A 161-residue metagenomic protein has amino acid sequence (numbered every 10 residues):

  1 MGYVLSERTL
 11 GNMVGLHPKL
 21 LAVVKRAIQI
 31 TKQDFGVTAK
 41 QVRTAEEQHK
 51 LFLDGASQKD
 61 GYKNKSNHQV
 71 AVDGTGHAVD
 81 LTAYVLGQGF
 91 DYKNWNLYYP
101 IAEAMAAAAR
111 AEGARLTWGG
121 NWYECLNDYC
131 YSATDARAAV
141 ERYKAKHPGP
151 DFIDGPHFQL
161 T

Functional and structural regions predicted by a protein language model:
M1-K40: Active-site acidic/histidine clusters and adjacent loop/turn architecture that either coordinate catalytic ions
T9-V14, E46-S57, Y131-R137: Short linear motifs at secondary-structure transitions and domain/linker junctions
P18, A22, E46, G76 (+1 more regions): Short, well-structured alpha-helical interface segments that form or flank functional binding sites
K25-Q58, A111, Y123: Extended, low-complexity, intrinsically disordered C-terminal regulatory tails of eukaryotic serine/threonine kinases
G55-N67: Cytochrome P450 catalytic domain signature, combining two hallmark sequence patches
K65-T161: Catalytic cores and adjacent binding grooves of peptidoglycan-active enzymes
